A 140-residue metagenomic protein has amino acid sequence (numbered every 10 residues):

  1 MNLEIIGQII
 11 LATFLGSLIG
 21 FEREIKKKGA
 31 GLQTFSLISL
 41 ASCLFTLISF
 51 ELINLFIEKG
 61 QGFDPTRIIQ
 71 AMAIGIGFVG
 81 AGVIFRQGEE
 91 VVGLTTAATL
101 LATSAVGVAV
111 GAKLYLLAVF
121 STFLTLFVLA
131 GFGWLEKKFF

Functional and structural regions predicted by a protein language model:
M1-K59, T66, Y115, V119-F120 (+1 more regions): Alpha-helical transmembrane segments and their membrane-interface boundaries that form or gate the permeation pathway
A12-G16, T66-G82: Hydrophobic, membrane-facing alpha-helical anchors
L37-L47, A71, A98-G111: Small-residue-rich segments of transmembrane alpha-helices in multi-pass membrane proteins, especially helix faces
P65-T66, I84-T95: Short, amphipathic, aromatic/basic-enriched membrane-interface segments that mark the entry/exit of transmembrane
I74-F78, T95-L100: Hydrophobic alpha-helical membrane segments
I76, K137-F140: Hydrophobic alpha-helical transmembrane segments and immediately flanking/interface helices in integral membrane
G77-Q87, V106-K113, L117-V119: C-terminal halves and exits of single transmembrane alpha-helices
L124-W134: Alpha-helical transmembrane segments and their membrane-interface exit regions
